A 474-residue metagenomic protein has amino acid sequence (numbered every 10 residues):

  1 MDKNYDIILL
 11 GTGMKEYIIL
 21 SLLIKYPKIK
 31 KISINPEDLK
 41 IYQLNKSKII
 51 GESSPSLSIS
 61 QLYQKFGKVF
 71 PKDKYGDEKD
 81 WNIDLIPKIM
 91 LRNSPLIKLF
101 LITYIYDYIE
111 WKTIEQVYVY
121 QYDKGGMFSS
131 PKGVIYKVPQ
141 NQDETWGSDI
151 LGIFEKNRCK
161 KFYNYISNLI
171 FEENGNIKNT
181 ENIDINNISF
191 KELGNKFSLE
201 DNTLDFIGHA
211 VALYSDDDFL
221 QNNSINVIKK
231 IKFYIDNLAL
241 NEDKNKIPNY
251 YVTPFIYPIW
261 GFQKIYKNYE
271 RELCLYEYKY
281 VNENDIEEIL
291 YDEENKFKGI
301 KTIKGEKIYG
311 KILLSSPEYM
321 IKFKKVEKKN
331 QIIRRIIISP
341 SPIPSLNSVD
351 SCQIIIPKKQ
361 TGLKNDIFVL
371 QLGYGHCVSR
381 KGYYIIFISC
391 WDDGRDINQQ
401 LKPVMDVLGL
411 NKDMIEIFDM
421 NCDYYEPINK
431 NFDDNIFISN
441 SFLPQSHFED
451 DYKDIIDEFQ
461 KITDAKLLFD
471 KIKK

Functional and structural regions predicted by a protein language model:
D2-I153: N-terminal glycine-rich phosphate/pyrophosphate-binding loop and immediately adjacent elements
K15-I19, R92-L96, N186, F190 (+4 more regions): Alpha-helical interaction elements in eukaryotic regulators
Y42, K48-I49, L57-S60, I114-Y120 (+4 more regions): Short amphipathic alpha-helical segments embedded in low-complexity Lys/Glu-rich regions
D84-K88, N93-N237, I256-Y257: Rossmann-like flavin
D84-S94, N179-N186, K246-L275, V281 (+1 more regions): Short beta-strand to alpha-helix junction loop
E110-K112, K279-V281, E416-D419: General small-molecule cofactor/ligand-binding pocket signal
T253-P258, K267-R271, L275-Y276, N284-D413: Mid-domain catalytic core of redox enzymes that form a hydrophobic substrate pocket/lid adjacent to a catalytic redox
I397-K474: C-terminal catalytic lobe of FAD-dependent flavoproteins
